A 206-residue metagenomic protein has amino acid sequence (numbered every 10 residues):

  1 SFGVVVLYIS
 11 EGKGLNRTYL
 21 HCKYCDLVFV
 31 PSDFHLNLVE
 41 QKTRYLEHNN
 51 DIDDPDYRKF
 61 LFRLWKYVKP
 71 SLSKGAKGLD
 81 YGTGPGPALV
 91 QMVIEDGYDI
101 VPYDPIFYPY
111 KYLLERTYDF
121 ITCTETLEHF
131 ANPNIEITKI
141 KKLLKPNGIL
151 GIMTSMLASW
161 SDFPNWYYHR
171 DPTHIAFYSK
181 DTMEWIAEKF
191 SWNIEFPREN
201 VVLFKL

Functional and structural regions predicted by a protein language model:
S1-F120, T124, I137-T138, M153 (+4 more regions): Conserved N-terminal segment of class I S-adenosyl-L-methionine
E125, H129: A short His-aromatic
F130-A131, L144-P146: Helix-to-beta-strand junctions that scaffold the AdoMet/dcAdoMet cofactor pocket in Class I SAM-dependent enzymes
N147-M156: Conserved beta-strand signature within the Rossmann-like core of class I S-adenosyl-L-methionine
S155-W160, A176: Short "lid" loop at the C-terminus of a central beta-strand within the Rossmann-like core of SAM-dependent
D162-W166: Short acidic, glycine/proline-rich loop/turn micro-motifs
